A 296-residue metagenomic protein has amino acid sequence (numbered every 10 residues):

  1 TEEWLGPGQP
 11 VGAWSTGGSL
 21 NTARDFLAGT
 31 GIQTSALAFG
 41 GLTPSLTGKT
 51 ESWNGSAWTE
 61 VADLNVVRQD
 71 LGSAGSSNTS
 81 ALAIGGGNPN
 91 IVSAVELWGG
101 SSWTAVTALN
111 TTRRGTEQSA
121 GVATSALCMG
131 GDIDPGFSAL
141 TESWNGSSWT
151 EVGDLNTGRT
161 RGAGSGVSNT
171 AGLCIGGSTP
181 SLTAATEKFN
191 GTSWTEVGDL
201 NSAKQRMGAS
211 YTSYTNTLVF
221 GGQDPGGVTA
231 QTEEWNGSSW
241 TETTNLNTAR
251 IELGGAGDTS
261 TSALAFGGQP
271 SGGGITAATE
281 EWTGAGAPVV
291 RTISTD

Functional and structural regions predicted by a protein language model:
T1-D296: Polar, enzyme-active/binding microenvironments
